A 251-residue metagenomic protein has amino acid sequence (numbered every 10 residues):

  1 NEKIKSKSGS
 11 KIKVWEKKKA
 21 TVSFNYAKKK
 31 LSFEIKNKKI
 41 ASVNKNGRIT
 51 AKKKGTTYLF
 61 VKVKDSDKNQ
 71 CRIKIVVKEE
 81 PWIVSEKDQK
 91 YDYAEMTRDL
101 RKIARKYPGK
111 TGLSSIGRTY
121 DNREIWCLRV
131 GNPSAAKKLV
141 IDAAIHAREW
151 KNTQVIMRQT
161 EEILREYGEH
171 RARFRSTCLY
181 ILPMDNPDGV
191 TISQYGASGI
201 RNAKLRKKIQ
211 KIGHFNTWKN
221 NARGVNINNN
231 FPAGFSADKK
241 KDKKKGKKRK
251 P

Functional and structural regions predicted by a protein language model:
N1-S85, K110: Extracytoplasmic soluble-region selector
E34, G112-S114, L182: General small-molecule cofactor/ligand-binding pocket signal
K54, S66, D121, N132-A135: Short strand-connecting beta-turns/loops that link adjacent beta-strands
E80-D121: Short glycine- and acidic-rich boundary segments immediately preceding or forming the N-terminal edge of structured
I83-Y91, D142-R148, P251: Second-shell loop/turn segments in exported
G109-G112, D121-I125, A135-K138, R175-Y180: Loop/turn elements at helix/coil->beta-strand transitions in domains of secreted/extracellular proteins
C127-A135, A144: Short beta-strand-to-loop junctions in surface cap/lid or active-site-entrance loops
A136-V140, W150-P251: Active-site/substrate-binding loop(s) of hydrolase catalytic cores
